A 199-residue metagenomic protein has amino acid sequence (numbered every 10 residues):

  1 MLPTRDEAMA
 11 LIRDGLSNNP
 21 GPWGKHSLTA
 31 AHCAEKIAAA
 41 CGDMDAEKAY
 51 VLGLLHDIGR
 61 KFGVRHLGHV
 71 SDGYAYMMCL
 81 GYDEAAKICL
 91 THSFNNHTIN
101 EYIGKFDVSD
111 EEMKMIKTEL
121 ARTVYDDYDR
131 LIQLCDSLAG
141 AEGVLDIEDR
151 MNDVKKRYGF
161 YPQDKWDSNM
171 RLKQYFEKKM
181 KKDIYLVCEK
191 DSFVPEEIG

Functional and structural regions predicted by a protein language model:
M1-A8, K48: Acidic-glycine-rich active-site phosphate/pyrophosphate-binding loop
R5-N19: Generic N-terminal amphipathic, Lys/Arg-enriched alpha-helix
E7, E101, R157, D164: Active-site helical microenvironments for divalent-metal-assisted chemistry
R13-L16, A40-V154: Divalent metal-dependent catalytic cores for phosphoryl transfer on phosphate-bearing substrates
P22-G24: A short, charge-rich alpha-helical start-of-domain segment used by transcription regulators
F160-G199: Charged phosphate-binding loop/patch that engages nucleotide di/tri-phosphates or the phosphate backbone of nucleic
